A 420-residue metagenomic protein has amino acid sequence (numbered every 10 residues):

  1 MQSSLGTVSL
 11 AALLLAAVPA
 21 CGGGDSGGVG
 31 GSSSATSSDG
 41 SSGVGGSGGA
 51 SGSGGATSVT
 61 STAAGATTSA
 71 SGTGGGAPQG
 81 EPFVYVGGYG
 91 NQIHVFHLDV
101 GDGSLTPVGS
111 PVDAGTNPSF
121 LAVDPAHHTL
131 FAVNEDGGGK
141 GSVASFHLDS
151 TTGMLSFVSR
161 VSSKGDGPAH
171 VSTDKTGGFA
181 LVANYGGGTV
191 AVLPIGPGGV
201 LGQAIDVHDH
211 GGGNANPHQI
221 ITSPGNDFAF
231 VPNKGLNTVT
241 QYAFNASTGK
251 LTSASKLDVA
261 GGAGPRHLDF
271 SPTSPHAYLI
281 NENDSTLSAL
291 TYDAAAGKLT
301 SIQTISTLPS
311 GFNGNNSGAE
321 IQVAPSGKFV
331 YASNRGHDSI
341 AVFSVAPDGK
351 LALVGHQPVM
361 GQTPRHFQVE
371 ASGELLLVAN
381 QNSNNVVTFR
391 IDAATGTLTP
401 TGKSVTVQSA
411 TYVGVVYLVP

Functional and structural regions predicted by a protein language model:
V18-G80: Ser/Thr-rich, Pro/Gly/Ala-heavy low-complexity intrinsically disordered linkers and tails of secreted extracellular
A77-G101: An edge-strand/N-cap motif at the start of beta-rich repeat modules
V86, A132-V133, V182, V231 (+3 more regions): Residue position within the beta-strands of beta-propeller blades
G90-Q92, D136-K140, G186-T189, L236-T238 (+3 more regions): Short glycine/acidic-enriched loop and turn motifs that connect beta-strands
F96-S104, F146-M154, V192-L201, Y242-K250 (+3 more regions): Short loop/turn segments immediately following beta-strands, especially the blade-tip and inter-blade linker loops
T106-D113, S156-S162, Q203-G211, T252-D258 (+3 more regions): A short beta-strand motif characteristic of beta-propeller blades
G115-A126, K164-F179, D209-F228, V259-H276 (+3 more regions): Beta-rich, blade/repeat-based domains predominating in secreted/periplasmic proteins but also intracellular
Q381-R390, A394-P420: Blade-level signature of beta-propeller repeat domains, shared across WD40, Kelch, NHL, RCC1 and BNR/Asp-box propellers
